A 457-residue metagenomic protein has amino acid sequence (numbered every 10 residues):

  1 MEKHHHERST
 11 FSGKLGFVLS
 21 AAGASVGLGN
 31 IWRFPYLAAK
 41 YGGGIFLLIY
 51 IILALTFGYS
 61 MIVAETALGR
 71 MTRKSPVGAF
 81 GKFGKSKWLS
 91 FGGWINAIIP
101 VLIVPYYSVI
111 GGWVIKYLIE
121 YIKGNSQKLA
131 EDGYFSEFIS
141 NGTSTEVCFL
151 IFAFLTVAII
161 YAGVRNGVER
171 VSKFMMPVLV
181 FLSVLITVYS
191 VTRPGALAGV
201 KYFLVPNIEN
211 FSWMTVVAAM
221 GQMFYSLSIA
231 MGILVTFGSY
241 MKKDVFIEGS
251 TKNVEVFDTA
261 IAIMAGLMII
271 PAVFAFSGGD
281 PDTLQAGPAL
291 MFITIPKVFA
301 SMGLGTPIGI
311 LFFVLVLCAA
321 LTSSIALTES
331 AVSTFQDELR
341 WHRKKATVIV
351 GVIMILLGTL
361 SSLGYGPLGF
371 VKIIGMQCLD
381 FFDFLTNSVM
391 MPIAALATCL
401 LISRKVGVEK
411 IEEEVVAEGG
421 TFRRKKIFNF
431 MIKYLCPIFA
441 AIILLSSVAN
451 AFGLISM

Functional and structural regions predicted by a protein language model:
M1-W32, M61-T66, R70-F83, K87-F91 (+2 more regions): Membrane-interface "cap" regions at the ends of multi-pass membrane proteins
E2-E7, F11, E169, K173-L321 (+1 more regions): Membrane-embedded translocation segments of transport machinery
E2-H4, G78, G111-S140, M241-D244 (+6 more regions): Helix-loop-helix connectors at the membrane interface of multi-pass transporters/channels
H5-R8, L37-Y41, P76-I95, S108-R165 (+5 more regions): Inter-helical loop and helix-membrane interface segments of multi-pass membrane transporters/permeases
T10-A21, I45-I49, K87-V101, V147-F152 (+6 more regions): Select transmembrane alpha-helical segments in multipass membrane proteins
G13-L53, G249-K252, V256-T259, L290 (+1 more regions): Transmembrane helix-boundary motif of multi-pass solute transporters/channels
G16-F17, A24, G142-V147, F257-I263 (+4 more regions): Loop-to-transmembrane helix boundary motifs in multi-pass membrane proteins
Q377-L400, T421-M457: A generic transmembrane alpha-helix motif of multi-pass inner-membrane proteins
